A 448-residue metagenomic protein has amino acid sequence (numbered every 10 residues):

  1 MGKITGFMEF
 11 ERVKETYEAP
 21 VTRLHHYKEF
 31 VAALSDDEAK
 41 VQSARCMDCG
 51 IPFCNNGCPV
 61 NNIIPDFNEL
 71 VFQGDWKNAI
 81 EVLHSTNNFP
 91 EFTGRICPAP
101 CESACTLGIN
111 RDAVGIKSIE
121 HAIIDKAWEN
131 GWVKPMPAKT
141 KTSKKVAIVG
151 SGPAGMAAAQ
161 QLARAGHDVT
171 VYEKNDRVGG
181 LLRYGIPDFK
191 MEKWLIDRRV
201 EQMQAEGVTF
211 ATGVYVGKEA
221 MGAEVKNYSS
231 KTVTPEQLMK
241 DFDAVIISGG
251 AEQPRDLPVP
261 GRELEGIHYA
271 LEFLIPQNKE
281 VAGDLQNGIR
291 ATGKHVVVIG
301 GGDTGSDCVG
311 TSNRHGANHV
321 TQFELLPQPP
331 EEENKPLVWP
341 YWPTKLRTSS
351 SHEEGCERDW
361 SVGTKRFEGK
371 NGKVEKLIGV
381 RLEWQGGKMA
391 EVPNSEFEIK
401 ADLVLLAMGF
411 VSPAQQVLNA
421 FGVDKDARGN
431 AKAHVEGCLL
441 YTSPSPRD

Functional and structural regions predicted by a protein language model:
M8-A32, N61-Q73, N78-N87, I109 (+7 more regions): Beta1-alpha1 glycine-rich phosphate/pyrophosphate-binding loop at the start of Rossmann-like nucleotide-binding domains
A39: Short phosphate-coordinating micro-motif centered on Lys-Gly-acidic
D48: Glycine-rich phosphate/pyrophosphate-binding beta-alpha loops
N56, N61-A138, Q204, T212 (+1 more regions): Glycine/serine-rich phosphate-binding loop and adjoining beta1-alpha1 elements at the start of nucleotide-handling
I123-T140, R198-T212, P254-H315, K425-L440: Glycine-rich dinucleotide-binding loop and its adjacent helix/turn
K144-S151, H295-I299: Beta1/beta-strand and adjacent pyrophosphate-binding region of the FAD-binding site in flavoprotein oxidoreductases
W194-D256, N278-L285, R314-R428: A Rossmann-like FAD-binding core segment of flavoenzymes
Y441-D448: Conserved small/polar residues in nucleotide/adenosyl-binding loops
